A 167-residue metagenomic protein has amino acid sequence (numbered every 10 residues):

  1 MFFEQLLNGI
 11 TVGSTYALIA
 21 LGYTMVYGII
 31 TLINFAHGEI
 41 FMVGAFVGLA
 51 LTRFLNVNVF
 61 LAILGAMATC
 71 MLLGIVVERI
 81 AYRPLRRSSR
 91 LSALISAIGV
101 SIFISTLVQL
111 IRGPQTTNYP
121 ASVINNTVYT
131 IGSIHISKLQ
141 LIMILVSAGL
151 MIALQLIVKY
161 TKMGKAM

Functional and structural regions predicted by a protein language model:
M1-L32, A36-A166: Small-residue-rich transmembrane alpha-helical segments that form helix-helix packing/gating elements in polytopic
